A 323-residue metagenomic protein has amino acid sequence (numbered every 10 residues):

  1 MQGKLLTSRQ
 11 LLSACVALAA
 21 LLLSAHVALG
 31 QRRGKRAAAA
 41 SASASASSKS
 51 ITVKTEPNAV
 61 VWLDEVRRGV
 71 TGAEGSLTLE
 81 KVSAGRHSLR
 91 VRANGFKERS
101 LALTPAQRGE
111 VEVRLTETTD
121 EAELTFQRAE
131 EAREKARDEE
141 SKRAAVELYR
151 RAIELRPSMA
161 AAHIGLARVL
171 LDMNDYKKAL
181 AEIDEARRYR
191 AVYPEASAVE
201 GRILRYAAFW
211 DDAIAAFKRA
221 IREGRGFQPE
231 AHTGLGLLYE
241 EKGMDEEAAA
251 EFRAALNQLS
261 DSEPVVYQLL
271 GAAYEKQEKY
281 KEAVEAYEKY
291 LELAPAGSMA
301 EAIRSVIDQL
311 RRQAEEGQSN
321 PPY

Functional and structural regions predicted by a protein language model:
A28-A161, G165: Short loop/turn and low-complexity linker motifs enriched in small/turn-promoting residues
E123, A161, E195, P229-E230 (+2 more regions): Start-of-helix register in tetratricopeptide repeats
E134, D172-M173, Y206-A207, E241-K242 (+2 more regions): Register position in tetratricopeptide repeats
L155, R188-Y189, E223-G224, Q258-L259 (+1 more regions): Structural marker of alpha-solenoid helical repeat scaffolds
G165, V199, T233-G234, Q268-L269 (+1 more regions): Canonical tetratricopeptide repeat
K276, V284-Y323: Terminal, low-structured helical/coil segments at or just beyond the last alpha-helical repeat
